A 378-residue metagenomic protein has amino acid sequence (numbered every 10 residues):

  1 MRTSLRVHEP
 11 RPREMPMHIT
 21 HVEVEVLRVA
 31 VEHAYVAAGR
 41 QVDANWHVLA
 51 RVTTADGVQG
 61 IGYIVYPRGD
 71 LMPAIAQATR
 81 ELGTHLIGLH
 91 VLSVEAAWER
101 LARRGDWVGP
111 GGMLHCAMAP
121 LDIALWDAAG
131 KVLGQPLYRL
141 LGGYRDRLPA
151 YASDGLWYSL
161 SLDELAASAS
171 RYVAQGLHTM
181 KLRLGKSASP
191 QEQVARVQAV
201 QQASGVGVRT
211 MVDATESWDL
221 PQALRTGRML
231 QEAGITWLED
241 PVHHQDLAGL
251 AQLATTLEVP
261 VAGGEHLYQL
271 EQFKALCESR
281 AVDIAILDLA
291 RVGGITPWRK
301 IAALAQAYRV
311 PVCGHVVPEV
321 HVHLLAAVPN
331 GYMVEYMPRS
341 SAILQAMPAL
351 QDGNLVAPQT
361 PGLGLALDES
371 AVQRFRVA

Functional and structural regions predicted by a protein language model:
M15-I61, V65-P67, S341-I343: Structured beta-strand/loop patches that form or line metal/cofactor-binding pockets in enzymes
I19, G57, L82, L121 (+8 more regions): Conserved, mostly hydrophobic/aromatic
H21, T53-V132: Metal- or metallocofactor-binding catalytic centers and their adjacent structured scaffolds across diverse enzyme
D122-Y158: Glycine-rich, aromatic-flanked loop segments that form ligand/cofactor-binding clefts across common enzyme folds
D146-L257: Metal-dependent enolase-superfamily TIM-barrel catalytic cores that perform enediolate-based chemistry
R228, G234, Q245-N354: Shared catalytic-loop signature of beta/alpha-barrel
I343-A378: C-terminal extensions of enzymes
